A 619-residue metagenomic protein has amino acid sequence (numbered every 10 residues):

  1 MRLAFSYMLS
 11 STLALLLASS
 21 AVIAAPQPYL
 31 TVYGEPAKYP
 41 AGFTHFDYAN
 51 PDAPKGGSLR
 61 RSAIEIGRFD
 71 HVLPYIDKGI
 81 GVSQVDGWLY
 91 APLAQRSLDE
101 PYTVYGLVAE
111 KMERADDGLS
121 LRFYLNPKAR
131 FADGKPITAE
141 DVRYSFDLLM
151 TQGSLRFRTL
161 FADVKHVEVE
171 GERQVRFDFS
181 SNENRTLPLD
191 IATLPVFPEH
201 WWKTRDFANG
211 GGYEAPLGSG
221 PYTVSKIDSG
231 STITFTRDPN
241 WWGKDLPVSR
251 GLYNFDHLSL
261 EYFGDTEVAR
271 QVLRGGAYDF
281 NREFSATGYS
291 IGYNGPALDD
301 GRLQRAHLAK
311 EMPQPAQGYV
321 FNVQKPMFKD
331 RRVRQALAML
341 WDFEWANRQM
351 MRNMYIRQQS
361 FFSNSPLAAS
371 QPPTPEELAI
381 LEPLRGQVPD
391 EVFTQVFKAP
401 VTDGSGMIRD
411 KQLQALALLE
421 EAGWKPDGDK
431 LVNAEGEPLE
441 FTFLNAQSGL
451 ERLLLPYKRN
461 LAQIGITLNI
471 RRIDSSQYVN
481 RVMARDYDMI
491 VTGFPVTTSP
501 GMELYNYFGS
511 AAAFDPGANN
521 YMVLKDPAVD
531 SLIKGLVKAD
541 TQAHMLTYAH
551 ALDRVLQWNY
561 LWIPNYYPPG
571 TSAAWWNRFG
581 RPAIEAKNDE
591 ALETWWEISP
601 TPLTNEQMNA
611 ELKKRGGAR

Functional and structural regions predicted by a protein language model:
A25-D117, D147, L217: N-terminal lobe/hinge region of extracytoplasmic solute-binding protein
Q27-L30, A63, G67, I80 (+8 more regions): Detector for C-terminal structural segments
Y39, Y48-P54, K78-Q84, K111-L155 (+5 more regions): Aromatic- and charge-enriched surface segment that lines or borders ligand/interaction sites
V85-E100, D147, I191-L252, D256-H257 (+4 more regions): Gly/Pro-rich hinge or "lid" segments in bacterial periplasmic/extracellular proteins
G106-E113, A132, I137, D178-F197 (+4 more regions): Aromatic-rich, solvent-exposed beta-strand/loop patch
Y124, R158-T204, P221-D228, P372-R385: Surface-exposed binding/hinge segments that line and control ligand-binding clefts or catalytic entry sites
N126, G210-Y213, G243-Y293, M339 (+3 more regions): Ligand-site clamp/hinge motif
H166-E168, S225-T236, E261-K325, R332-A336 (+3 more regions): Extracellular/periplasmic solute-recognition and catalytic clefts
